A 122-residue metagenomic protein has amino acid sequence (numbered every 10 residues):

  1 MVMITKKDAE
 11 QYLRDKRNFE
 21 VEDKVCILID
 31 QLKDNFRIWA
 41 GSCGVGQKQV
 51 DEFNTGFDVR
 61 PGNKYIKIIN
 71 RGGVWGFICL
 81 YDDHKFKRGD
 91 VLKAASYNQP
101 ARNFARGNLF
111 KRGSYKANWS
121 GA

Functional and structural regions predicted by a protein language model:
M1-V2: Low-complexity, glycine/serine/proline-rich disordered segments that function as export/translocation leaders
T5-V59: Negatively charged, low-complexity tracts enriched in Asp/Glu with abundant Ser/Thr
A9, K16, K24, D83-H84 (+2 more regions): Short linear motifs in intrinsically disordered/low-complexity regions
I27, Q49, R71, L109 (+1 more regions): Accessory DNA-engaging acidic/polar modules
Q47-K87: Amphipathic, interaction-prone secondary-structure segments
R88-A117: A short, surface-exposed interaction/processing loop segment used at functional sites
